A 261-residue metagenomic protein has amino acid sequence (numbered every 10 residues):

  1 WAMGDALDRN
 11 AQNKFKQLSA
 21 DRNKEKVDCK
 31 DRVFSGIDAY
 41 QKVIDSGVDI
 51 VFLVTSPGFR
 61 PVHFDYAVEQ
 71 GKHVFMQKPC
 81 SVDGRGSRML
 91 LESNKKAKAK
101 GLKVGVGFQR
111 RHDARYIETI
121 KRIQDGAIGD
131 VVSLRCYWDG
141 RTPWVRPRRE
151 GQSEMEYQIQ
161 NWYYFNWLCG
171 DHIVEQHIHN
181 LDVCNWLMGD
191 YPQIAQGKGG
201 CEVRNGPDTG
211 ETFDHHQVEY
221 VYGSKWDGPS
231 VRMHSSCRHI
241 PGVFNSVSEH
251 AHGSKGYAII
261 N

Functional and structural regions predicted by a protein language model:
W1-D5, R32-S35, F52-V54, F75-M76 (+10 more regions): Structural recognition of the beta-strand scaffold that forms the well-ordered cores of secreted hydrolase catalytic
W1-E25, D113, C184: N-terminal Rossmann-like dinucleotide-binding module
A6-N10, Y40-Q41, P57-F59, S81-D83 (+3 more regions): Solvent-exposed loop/turn segments at secondary-structure junctions within structured extracellular/periplasmic domains
N13-Q17, V62-Y66, G86-S87, Y116-I117 (+2 more regions): Short, solvent-exposed loop/turn and secondary-structure capping segments
R22-L53: A structured beta-alpha segment of the ubiquitous adenosine-cofactor-binding alpha/beta core
D49-I50, P57, P61-H112, G126: Beta-strand-loop-alpha-helix segment that lines the small-molecule cofactor/substrate pocket of alpha/beta enzymes
K100-G105, R110-G210, S224-G228, P241-H250 (+1 more regions): Predominantly a Rossmann-like dinucleotide-binding segment in NAD(P)-dependent oxidoreductases
